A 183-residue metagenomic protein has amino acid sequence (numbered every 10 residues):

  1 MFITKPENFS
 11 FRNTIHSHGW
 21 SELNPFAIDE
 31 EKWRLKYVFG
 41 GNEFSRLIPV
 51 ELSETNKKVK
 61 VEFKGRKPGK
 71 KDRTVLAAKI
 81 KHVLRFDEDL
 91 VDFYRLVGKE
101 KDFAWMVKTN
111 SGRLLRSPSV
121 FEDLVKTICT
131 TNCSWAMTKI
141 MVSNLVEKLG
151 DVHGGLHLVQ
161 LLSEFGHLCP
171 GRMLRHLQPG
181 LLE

Functional and structural regions predicted by a protein language model:
M1-E183: HhH-family (HhH-GPD) DNA N-glycosylase catalytic core used in base-excision repair
